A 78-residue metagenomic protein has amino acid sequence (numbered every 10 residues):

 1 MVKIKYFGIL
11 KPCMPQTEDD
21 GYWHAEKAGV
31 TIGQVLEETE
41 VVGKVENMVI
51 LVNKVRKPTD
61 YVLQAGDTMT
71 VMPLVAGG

Functional and structural regions predicted by a protein language model:
M1-G77: Ubiquitin-like/PB1-type beta-grasp interaction modules and other compact soluble beta-rich domains
